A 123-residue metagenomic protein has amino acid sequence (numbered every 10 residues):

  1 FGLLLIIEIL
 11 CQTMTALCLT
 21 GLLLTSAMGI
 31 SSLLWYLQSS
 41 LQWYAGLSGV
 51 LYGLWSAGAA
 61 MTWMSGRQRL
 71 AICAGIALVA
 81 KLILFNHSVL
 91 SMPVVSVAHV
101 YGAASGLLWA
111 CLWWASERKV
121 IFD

Functional and structural regions predicted by a protein language model:
F1-D123: A detector for small-residue-rich transmembrane helices and their helix-helix packing motifs
